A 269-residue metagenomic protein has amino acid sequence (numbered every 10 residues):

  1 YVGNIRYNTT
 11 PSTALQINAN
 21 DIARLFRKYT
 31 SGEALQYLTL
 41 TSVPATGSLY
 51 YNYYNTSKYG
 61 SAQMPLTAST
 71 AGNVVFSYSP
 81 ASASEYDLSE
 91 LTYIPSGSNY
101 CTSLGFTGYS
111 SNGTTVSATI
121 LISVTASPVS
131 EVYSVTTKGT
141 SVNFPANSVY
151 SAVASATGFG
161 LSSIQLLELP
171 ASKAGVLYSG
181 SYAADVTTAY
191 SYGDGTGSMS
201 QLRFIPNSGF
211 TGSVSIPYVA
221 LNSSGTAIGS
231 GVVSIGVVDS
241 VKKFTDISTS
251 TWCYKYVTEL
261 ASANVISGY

Functional and structural regions predicted by a protein language model:
Y1-D239: Extracellular glycosylation-rich, acidic/polar low-complexity regions of adhesion- and matrix-associated proteins
V238-Y269: N-terminal propeptides
